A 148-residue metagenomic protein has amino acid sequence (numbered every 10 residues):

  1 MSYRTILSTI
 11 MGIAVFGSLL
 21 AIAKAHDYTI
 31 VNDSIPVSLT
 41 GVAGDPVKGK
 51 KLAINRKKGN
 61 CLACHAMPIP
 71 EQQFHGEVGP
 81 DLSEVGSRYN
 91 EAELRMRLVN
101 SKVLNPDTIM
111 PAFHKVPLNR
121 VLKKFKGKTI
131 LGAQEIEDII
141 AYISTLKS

Functional and structural regions predicted by a protein language model:
M1-T5: Positively charged n-region of N-terminal signal peptides that target proteins for export
T9-S18: Bacterial N-terminal signal peptides
A21-D27: Boundary at the C-terminal end of the N-terminal hydrophobic targeting segment
D27-R56: Electrostatic cytochrome c docking/interface patches
V42-A43, L62, A66-N100, I109-K123: Gly/Gly-Pro-rich "capping" loops immediately C-terminal to redox-active cysteine motifs in periplasmic/lumenal
I54, S87, V99-V103, A141-S148: Sec-exported extracytoplasmic/periplasmic mature domains
R56-N60, P68, E135: Short pre-active-site segment immediately N-terminal to redox-active cysteine/selenocysteine motifs in thiol-based
K115-S148: C-terminal capping alpha-helices of c-type cytochrome domains
